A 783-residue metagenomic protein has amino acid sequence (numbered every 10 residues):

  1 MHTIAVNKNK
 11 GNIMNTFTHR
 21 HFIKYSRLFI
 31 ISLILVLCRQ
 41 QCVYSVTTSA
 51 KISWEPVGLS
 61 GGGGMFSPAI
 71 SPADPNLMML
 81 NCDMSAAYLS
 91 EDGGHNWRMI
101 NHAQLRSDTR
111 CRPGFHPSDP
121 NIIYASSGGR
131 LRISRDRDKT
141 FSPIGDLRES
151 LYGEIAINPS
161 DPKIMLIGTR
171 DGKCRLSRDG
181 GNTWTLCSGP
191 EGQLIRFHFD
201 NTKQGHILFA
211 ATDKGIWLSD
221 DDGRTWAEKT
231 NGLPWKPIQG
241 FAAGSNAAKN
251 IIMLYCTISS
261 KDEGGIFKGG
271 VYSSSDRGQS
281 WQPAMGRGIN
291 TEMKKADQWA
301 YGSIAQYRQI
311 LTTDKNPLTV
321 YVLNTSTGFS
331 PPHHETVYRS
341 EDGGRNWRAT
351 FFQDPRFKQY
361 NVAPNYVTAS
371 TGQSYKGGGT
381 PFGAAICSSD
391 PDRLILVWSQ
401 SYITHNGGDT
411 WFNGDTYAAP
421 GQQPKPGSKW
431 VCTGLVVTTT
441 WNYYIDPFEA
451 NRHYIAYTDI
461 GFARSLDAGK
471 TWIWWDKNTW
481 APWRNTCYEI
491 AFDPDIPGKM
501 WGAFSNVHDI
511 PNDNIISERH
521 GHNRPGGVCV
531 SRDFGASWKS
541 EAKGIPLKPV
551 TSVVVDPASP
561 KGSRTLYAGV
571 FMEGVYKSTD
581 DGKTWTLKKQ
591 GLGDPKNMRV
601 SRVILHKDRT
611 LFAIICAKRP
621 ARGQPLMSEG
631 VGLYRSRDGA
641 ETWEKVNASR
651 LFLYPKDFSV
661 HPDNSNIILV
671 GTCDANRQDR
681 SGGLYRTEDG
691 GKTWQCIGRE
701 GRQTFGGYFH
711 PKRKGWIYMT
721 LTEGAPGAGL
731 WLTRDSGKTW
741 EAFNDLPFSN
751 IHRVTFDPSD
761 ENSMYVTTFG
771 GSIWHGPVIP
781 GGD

Functional and structural regions predicted by a protein language model:
H2-T3, S245: Short, intrinsically disordered, low-complexity terminal segments
T3-I13: Short, Lys/Arg-enriched N-terminal segments with co-localized hydrophobic residues within the first ~10-30 amino acids
A5, L35, C42-S45: Detector for intrinsically disordered, low-structure N-terminal pre-sequences
N9, R20, R39-Q40: Intrinsically disordered, low-complexity regions enriched in polar/acidic and amide residues
N15-F29: Bacterial N-terminal signal peptides that target proteins for export
L28-R39: Bacterial N-terminal signal peptides
C42-D783: Extracellular glycan-interacting surfaces
